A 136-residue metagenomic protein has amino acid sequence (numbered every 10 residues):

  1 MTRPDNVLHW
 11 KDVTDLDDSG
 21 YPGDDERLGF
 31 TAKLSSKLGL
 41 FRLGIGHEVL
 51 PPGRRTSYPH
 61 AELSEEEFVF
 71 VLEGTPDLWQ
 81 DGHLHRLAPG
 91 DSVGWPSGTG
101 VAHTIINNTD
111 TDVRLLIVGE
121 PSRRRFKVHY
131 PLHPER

Functional and structural regions predicted by a protein language model:
M1-R42, K127-R136: A short, N-terminal "cap"/entry segment at the start of jelly-roll beta-barrel domains of the cupin/DSBH fold
L28-K33, G46-E62, G100: Conserved short histidine dyad/triad with adjacent acidic residue
H47-P51, A61-Q80, V118-P121: Short, conserved beta-strand element in jelly-roll/cupin
P51-R55, T75, L84, T99 (+2 more regions): Short, charged/polar surface micro-motifs in flexible loops or helix N-caps
Y58, L78-W79, W95, A102-N108: Short beta-strand His + acidic residue motifs that chelate non-heme Fe in jelly-roll/DSBH and cupin folds
G82-G98: Short acidic-glycine-tyrosine-enriched beta hairpin
I106-R136: Double-stranded beta-helix
